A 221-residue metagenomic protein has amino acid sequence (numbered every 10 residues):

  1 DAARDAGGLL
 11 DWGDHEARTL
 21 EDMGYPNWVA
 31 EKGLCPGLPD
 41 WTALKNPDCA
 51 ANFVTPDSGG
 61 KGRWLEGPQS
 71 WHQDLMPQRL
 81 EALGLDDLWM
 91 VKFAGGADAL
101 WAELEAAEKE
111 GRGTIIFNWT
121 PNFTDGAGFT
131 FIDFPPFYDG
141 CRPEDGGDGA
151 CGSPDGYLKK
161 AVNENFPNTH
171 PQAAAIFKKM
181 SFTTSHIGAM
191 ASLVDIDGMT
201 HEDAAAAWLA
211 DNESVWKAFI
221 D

Functional and structural regions predicted by a protein language model:
A2-L65: A conserved helix-loop-strand patch within extracytoplasmic ligand-binding domains of the periplasmic binding
D11-W12, F53-D57, L88-A94, A189-L193 (+1 more regions): Surface-exposed patches in mature extracellular/periplasmic domains of secreted proteins
H15, L34-T42, P47-A50, D57-S58 (+7 more regions): A residue-level marker of the well-folded mature domains of exported/periplasmic proteins
E21-L34, D155-T169, S192-L193: A bilobed periplasmic-binding-protein/Venus flytrap-type ligand-binding module shared by bacterial periplasmic
C35-L38, S70-D74, A94-D98, P167-P171 (+2 more regions): Soluble non-cytosolic domains of exported or imported proteins
G60-Y138, P143: Ligand-binding pocket segment of bilobal, Venus flytrap-like solute-binding proteins
P121-S181: C-terminal lobe and pocket-closing loops of periplasmic/extracytoplasmic Venus-flytrap solute-binding proteins
A174-D221: C-terminal functional modules
